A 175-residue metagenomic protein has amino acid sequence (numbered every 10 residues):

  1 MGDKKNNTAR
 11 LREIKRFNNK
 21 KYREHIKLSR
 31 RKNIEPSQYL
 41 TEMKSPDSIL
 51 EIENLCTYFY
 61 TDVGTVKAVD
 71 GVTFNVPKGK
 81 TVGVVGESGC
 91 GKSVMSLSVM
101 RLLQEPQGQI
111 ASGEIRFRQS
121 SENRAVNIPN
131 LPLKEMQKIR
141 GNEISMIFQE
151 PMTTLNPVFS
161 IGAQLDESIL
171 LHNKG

Functional and structural regions predicted by a protein language model:
M1-G175: ABC transporter nucleotide-binding domains
